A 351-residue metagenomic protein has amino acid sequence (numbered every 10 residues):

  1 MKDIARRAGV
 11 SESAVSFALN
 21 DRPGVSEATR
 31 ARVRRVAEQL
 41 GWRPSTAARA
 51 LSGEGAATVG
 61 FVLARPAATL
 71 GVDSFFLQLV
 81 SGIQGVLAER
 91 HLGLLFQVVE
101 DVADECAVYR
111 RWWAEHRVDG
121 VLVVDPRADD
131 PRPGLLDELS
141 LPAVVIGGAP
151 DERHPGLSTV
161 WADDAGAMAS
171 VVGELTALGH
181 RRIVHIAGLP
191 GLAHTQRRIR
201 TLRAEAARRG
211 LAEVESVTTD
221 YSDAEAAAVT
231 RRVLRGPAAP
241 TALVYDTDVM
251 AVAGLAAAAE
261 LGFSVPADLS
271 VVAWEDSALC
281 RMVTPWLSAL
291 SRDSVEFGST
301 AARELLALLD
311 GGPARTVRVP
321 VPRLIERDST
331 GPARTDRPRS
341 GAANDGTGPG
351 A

Functional and structural regions predicted by a protein language model:
M1-A57, A342-A351: N-terminal helix-turn-helix DNA-binding module of bacterial transcription factors
A14, E54-A68, E174, R182-L189: Short beta-strand segments enriched in small/hydrophobic residues
W42-V108: Amphipathic helical "hinge" segments at domain boundaries
P66-Q78, F96-E105, V160-S170, I186-V229 (+4 more regions): Hinge/beta->alpha junction and helix N-cap segments in small-molecule ligand-binding domains
E105-R117, A226-P237: Short, well-structured alpha-helical segments in soluble
V124-A169, V249, E275-L287: Flexible loop/hinge segments that line or gate small-molecule binding clefts
V214, R232, G236-A351: Flexible loop/turn connectors
